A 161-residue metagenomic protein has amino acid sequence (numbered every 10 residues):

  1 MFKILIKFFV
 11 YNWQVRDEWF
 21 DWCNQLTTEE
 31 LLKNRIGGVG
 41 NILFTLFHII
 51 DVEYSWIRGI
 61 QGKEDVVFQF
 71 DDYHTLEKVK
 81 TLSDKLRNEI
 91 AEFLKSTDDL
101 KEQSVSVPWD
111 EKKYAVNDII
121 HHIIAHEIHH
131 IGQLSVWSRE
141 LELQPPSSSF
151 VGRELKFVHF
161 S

Functional and structural regions predicted by a protein language model:
F2-F8: Active-site metal-coordination segments of metallo-dependent hydrolases
K3, W13-R16, E53, R87-I90 (+2 more regions): Solvent-exposed, well-ordered amphipathic alpha-helical segments that flank/support binding or catalytic loops
I4, T75-K78, A115, I119-H122: Conserved acidic
F9-D21, L26-Q69, P108-S161: Short, contiguous alpha-helical
G62-K101: Helix-adjacent hinge/juxtasegments
L100-S104, V116: Mid-chain, well-packed structural core segment of small domains
